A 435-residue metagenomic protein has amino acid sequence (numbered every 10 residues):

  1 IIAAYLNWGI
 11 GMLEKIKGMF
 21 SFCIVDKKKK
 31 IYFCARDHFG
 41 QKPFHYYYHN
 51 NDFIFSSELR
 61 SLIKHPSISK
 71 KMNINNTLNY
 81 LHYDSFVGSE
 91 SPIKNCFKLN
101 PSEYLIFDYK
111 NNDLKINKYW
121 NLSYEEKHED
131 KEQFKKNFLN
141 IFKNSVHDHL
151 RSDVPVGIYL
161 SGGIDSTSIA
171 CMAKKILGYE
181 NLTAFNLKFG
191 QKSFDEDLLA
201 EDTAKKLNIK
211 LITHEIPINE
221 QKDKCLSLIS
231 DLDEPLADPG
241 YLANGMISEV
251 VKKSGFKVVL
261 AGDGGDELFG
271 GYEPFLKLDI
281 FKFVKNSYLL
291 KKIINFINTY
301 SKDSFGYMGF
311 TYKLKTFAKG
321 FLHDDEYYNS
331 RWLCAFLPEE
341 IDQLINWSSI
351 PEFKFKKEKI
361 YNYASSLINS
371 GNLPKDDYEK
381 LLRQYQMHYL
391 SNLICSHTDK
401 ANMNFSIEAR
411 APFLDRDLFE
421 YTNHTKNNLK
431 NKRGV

Functional and structural regions predicted by a protein language model:
I1-L232, N244: Cysteine-centered catalytic environments shared across enzyme families
A173-L177, L276, K426: Active-site catalytic pocket residues across diverse enzymes, especially alpha/beta-hydrolases
E201-I407: Glycine-rich active-site loop/lid subdomains used to bind and stabilize high-energy intermediates
R410-A411: A Lys/Arg-rich helix-loop hairpin that forms a DNA/phosphate-binding surface
D415: Short, conserved phosphate/pyrophosphate- and ester-handling motifs at nucleotide-, phospho-/glycolipid
F419-N423: Short, solvent-exposed hinge/capping segments at secondary-structure junctions
N431-V435: Short, charged, surface-exposed loops that flank catalytic or proteolytic processing sites
